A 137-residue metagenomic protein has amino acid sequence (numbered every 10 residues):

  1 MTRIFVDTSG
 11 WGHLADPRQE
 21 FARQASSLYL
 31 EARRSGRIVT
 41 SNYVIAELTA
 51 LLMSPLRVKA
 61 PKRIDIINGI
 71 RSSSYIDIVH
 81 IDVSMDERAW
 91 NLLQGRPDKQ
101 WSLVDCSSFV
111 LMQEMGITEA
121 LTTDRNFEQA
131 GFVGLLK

Functional and structural regions predicted by a protein language model:
M1-T40, P55-I67: Short, well-structured N-terminal submotif of metal-dependent ribonuclease cores
V6, V39-T40, H80, L103-C106 (+1 more regions): Short beta-strand scaffold positions
W11, I45, F127-E128: A generic structural signal for short hydrophobic patches within well-formed alpha-helices
H13-A15, L51, A130: Residues that scaffold the ATP/ADP-binding catalytic core of kinase and kinase-like folds
R34-S35, S73, A130: Structured helix-beta-strand junction loops
I76-T118: Active-site neighborhoods of divalent-metal-dependent phosphate/nucleic-acid chemistry enzymes
F109-V110, E114-K137: Acidic, PIN/NYN-like endoribonuclease modules and their adjacent C-terminal/linker elements
